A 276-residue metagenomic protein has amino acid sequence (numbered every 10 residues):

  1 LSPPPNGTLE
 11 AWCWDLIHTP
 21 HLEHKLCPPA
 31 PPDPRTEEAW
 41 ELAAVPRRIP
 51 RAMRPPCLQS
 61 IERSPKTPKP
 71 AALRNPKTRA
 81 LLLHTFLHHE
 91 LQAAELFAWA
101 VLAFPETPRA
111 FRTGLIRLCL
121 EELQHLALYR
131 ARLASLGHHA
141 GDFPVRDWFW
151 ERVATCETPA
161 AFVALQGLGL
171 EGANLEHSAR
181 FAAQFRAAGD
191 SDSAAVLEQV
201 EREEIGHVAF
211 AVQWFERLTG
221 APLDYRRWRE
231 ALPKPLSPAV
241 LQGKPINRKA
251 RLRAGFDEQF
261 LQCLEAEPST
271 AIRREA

Functional and structural regions predicted by a protein language model:
L1-A276: Non-heme di-metal
